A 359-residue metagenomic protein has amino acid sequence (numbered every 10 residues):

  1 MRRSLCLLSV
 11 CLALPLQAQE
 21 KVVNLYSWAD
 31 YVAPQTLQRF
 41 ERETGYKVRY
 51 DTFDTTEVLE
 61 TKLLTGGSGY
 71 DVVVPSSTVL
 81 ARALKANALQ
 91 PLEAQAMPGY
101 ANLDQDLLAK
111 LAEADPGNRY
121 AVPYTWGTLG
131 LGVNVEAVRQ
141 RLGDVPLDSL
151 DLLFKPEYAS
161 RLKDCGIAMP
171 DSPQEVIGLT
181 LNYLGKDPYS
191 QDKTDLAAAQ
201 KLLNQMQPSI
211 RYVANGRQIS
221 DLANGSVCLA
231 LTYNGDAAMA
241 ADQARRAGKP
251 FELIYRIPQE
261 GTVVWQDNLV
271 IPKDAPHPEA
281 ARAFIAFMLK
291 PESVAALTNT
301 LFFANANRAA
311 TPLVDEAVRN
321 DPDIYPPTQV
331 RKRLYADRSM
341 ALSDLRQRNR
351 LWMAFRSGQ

Functional and structural regions predicted by a protein language model:
Q19-A83: Early extracytoplasmic/lumenal segment of secretory-pathway proteins
V79-R82, L229-P250: A ligand-binding cleft/hinge motif common to bilobed small-molecule-binding domains
L80, L84-S209, G216-A223: Extracytoplasmic ligand-binding site segments that recognize negatively charged/polar headgroups
Q90-A101, D151, A247-V263, P272-A275: Short beta-strand->loop
G132-A137, N182-Y183, W265-H277, A296: A bilobed periplasmic-binding-protein/Venus flytrap-type ligand-binding module shared by bacterial periplasmic
L196-Q205, R211, K249-V270: Periplasmic-binding protein-like
P272-R333: Mature extracytoplasmic/periplasmic domains
T328-Q359: Conserved C-terminal helix/tail region of periplasmic/extracytoplasmic solute-binding proteins
